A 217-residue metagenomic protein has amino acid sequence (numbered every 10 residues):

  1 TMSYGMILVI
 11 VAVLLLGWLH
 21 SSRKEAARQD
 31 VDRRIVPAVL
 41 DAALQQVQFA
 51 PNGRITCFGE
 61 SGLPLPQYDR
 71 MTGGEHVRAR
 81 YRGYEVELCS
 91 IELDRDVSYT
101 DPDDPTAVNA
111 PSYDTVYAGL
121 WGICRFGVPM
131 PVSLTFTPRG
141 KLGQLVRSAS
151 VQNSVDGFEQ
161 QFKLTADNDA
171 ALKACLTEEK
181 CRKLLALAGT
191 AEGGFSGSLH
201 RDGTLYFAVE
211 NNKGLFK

Functional and structural regions predicted by a protein language model:
M2-V11: Hydrophobic alpha-helical transmembrane segments
L14-A38: Transmembrane-cytosolic junction motif
P37, A43, P51-K217: Charged, low-complexity intrinsically disordered regions
Q46: Conserved oxyanion/phosphate-binding beta-strand-loop segments in alpha/beta enzyme cores
